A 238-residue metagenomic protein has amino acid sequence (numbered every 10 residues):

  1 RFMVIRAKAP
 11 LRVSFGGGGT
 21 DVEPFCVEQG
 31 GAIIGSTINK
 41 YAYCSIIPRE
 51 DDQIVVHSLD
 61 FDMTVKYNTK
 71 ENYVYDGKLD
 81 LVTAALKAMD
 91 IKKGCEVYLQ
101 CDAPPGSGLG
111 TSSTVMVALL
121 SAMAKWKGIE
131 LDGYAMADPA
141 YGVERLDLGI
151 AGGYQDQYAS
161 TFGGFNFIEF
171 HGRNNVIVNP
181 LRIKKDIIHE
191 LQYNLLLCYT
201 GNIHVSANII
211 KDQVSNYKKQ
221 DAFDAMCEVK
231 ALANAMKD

Functional and structural regions predicted by a protein language model:
F2-G16, T20-V27, I33-G35, Y43-I91 (+2 more regions): C-terminal nucleotide
H57, E96-L99, L131-G142: Beta-strand segments within the central parallel beta-sheet cores of soluble alpha/beta enzyme folds
L79, S113-V117, G152: Short alpha-helical patches at coil-to-helix transitions and adjacent helical residues in well-structured domains
I91-K92, I129: Short, well-ordered coil loops that connect the C-terminus of an alpha-helix to the N-terminus of a beta-strand
A103-S107: Short pre-catalytic strand/loop immediately N-terminal to key active-site residues, enriched for Gly-Thr
L109-I129, G133: DPxDG-like acidic metal-binding loop motif
